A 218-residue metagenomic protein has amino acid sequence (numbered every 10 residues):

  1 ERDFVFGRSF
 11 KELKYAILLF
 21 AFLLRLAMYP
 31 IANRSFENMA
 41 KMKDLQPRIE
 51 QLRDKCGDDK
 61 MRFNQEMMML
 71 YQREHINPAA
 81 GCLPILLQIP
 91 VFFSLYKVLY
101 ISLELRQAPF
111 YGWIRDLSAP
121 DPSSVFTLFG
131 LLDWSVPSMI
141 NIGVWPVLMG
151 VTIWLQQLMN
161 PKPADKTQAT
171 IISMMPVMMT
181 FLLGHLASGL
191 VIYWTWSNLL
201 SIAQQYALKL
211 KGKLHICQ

Functional and structural regions predicted by a protein language model:
E1-Q218: Helix-loop-helix
